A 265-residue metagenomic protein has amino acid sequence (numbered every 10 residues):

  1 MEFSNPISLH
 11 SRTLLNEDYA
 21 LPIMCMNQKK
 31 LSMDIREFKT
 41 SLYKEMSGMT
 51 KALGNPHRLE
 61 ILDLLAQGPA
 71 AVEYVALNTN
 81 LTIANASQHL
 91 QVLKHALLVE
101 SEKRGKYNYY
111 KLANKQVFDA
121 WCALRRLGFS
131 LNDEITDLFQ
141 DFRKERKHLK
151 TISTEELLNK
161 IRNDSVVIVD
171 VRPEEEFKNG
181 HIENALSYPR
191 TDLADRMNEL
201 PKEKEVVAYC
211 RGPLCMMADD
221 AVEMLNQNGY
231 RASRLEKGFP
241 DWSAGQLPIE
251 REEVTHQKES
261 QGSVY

Functional and structural regions predicted by a protein language model:
E2-S8: Extreme N-terminal basic, low-complexity initiation segments that serve as generic localization/processing leaders
L14-K44, D119-D164, D170, K258-Y265: Amphipathic alpha-helical dimerization/coiled-coil segments that flank or bridge DNA-binding/regulatory modules
M46-K51, D63-A66, A71-Y74, Q88 (+5 more regions): Rhodanese-like catalytic fold shared by cysteine-dependent sulfurtransferases and DSP/PTP-type phosphatases
H57, L97: Glycine-centered, phosphate/nucleic-acid-interacting loop/turn motifs that mediate DNA/RNA or nucleotide
L59-I61: Pre-recognition alpha-helix immediately N-terminal to the DNA-recognition helix within helix-turn-helix or winged-helix
N78-T79: Core residues of bacterial helix-turn-helix
T82-N85: Helix-turn-helix DNA-binding motif, specifically the short coil turn and the N-cap/start of the second
P173: Short, glycine/acidic-enriched loop or turn micro-motifs at the edges of active sites
